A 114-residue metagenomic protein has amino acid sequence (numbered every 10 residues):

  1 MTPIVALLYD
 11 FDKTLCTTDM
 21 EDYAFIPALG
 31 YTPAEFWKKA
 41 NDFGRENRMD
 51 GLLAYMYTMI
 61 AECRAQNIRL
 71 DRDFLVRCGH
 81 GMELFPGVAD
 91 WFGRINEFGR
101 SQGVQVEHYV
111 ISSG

Functional and structural regions predicted by a protein language model:
T2-G114: Alpha-helical substrate-recognition element adjacent to the catalytic core
